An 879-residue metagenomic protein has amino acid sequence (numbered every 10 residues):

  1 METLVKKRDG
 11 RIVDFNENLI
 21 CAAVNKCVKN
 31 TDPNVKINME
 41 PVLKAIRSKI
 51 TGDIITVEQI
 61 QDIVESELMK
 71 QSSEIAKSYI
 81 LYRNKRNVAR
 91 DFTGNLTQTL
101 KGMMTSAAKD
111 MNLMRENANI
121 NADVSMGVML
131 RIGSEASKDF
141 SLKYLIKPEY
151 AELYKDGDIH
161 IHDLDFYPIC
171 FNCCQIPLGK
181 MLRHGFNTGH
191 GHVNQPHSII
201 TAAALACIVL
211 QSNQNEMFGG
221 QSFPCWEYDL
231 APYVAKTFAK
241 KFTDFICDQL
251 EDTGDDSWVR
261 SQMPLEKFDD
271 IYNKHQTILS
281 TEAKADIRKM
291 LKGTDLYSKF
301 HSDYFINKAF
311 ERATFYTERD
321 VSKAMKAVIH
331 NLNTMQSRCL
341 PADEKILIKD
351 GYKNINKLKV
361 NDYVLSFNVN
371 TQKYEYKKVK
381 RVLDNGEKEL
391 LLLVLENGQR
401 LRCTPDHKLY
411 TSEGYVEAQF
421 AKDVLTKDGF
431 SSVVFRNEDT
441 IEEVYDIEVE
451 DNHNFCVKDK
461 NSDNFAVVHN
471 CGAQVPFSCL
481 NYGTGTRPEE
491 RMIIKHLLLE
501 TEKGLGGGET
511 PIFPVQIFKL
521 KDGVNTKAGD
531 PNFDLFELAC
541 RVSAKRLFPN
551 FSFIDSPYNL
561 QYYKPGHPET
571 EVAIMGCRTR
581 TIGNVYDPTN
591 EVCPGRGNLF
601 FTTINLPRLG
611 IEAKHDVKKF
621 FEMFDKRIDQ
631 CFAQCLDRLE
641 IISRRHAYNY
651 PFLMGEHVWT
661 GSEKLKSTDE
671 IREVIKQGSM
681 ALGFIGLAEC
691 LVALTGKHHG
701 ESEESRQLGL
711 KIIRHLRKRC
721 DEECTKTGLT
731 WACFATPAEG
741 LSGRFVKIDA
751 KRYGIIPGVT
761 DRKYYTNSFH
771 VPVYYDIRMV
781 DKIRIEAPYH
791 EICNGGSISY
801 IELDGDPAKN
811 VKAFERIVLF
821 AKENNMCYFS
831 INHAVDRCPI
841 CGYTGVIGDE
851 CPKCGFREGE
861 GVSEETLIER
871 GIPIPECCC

Functional and structural regions predicted by a protein language model:
M1-M103: Charged, amphipathic alpha-helical regulatory modules used for macromolecular assembly or allosteric control
I12, T56, R596, M654-T660 (+4 more regions): Secondary-structure capping and boundary motifs in well-ordered enzyme cores
M69, S73-C339, E344, C471-K666 (+8 more regions): Catalytic alpha/beta active-site cores
G220, H453-N470, R491, L498-G504 (+1 more regions): Short secondary-structure subsegments characteristic of cysteine-rich extracellular domains
L340-N470, H770-C879: Autoprocessing domains of the Hint superfamily
P488, M654-G661, G700, E739-Y753: Short glycine/threonine-rich loop-to-helix capping motif typified by GTGT followed within a few residues by an Asp-Pro
D669, G678, F684-E722, W731-E739: Long, K/E/R/D-enriched contiguous segments that form extended
D721-N767: Extended amphipathic alpha-helical segments with heptad-repeat/coiled-coil character used for oligomerization, fusion
